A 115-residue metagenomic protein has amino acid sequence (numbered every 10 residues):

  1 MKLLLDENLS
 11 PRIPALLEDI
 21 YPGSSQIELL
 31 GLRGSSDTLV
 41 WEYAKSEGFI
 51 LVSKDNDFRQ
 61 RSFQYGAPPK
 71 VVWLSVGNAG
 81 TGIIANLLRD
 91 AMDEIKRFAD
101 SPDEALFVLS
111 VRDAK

Functional and structural regions predicted by a protein language model:
K2-I50: N-terminal first-folded block
L5-D6, S53-K54, V76: Small/polar loops that bind or transfer phosphate-bearing groups
P22-S24, R59-Q60, R97: Solvent-exposed interaction patches of small proteins and small membrane subunits
K45-S62: Acidic, metal-binding active-site segment of PIN/NYN-like and related structure-specific nucleases
R61-K70: Ligand-binding "clamshell"
P69-D113: C-terminal structural segments of small proteins and small subunits
